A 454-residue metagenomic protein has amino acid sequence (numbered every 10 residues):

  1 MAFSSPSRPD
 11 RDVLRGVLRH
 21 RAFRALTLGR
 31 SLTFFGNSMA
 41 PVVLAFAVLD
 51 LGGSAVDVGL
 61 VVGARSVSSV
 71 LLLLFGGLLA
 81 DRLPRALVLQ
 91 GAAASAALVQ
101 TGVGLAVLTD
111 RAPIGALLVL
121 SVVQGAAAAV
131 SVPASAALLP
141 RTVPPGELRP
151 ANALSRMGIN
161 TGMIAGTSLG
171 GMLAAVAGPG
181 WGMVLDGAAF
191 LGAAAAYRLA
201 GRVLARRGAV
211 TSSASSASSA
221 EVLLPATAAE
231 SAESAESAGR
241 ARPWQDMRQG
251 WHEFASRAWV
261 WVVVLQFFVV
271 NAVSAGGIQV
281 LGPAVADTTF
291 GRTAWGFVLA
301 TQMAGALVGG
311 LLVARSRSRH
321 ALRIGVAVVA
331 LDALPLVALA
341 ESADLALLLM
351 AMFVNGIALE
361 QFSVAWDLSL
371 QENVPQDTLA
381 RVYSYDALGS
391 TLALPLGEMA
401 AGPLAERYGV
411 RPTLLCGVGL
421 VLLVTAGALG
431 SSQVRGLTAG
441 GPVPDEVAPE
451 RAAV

Functional and structural regions predicted by a protein language model:
M1-V454: Alpha-helical transmembrane-bundle signature of multi-pass membrane transport and export proteins
